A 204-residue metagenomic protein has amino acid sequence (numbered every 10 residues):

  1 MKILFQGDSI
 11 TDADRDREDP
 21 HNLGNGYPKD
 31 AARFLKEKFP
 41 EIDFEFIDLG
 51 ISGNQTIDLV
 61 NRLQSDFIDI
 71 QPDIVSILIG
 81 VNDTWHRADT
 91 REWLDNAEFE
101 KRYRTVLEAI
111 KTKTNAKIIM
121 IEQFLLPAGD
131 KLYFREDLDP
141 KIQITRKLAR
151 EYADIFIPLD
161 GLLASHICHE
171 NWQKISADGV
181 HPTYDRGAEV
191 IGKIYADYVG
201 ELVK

Functional and structural regions predicted by a protein language model:
M1-S52, L63-Q71: Serine-esterase "nucleophile elbow" of acetyl-processing enzymes
D30-I42, D58-D185, E189-K204: Alpha-helical cap/lid subdomain in secreted, periplasmic, or secretory-pathway luminal O-acyl-processing enzymes
